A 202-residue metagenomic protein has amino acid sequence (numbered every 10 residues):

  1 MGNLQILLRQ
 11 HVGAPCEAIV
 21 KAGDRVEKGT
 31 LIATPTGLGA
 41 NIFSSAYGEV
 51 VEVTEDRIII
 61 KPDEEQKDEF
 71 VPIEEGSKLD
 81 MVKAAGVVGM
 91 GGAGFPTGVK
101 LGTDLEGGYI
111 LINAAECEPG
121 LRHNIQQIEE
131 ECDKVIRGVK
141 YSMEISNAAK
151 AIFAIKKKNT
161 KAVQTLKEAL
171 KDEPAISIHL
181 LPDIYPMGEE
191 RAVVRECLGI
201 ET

Functional and structural regions predicted by a protein language model:
M1-A18: Acidic, low-complexity mobile loops and tails
L8-Q10, P62-E64, A114-E116: Flexible glycine-/small-residue-rich
Q10-A14, D24-G29, A40-E52: Generic structural motif
E27-A40, D56-I60: Short hydrophobic beta/alpha edge segments that flank linear recognition/processing sites
E52-L105, T160-K161: Acidic low-complexity segments
G89, I110-N124: Gly-rich Lys/Arg/Thr-decorated short loops/hinges at beta-loop-alpha junctions or inter-strand turns that position
E129-I145: Histidine-anchored nucleotide/phosphate-binding helix
A149-T202: Hydrophobic alpha-helical positions that pack around
